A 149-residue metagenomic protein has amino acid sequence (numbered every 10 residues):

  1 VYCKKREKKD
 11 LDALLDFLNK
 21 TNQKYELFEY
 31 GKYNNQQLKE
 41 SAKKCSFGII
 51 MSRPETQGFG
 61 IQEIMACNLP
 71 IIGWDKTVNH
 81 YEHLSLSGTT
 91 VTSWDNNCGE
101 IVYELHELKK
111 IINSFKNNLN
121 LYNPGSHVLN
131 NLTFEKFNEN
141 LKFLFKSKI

Functional and structural regions predicted by a protein language model:
V1-L38: Conserved catalytic-core segment of nucleotide-activated headgroup transferases in glycan assembly
L11-L15, K39, I61-Q62, L129 (+1 more regions): Short amphipathic alpha-helical segments and helix-helix/interface helices
Y25, I49, I71-I72: Hydrophobic beta-strand scaffold residues
N34-C45, A66: Short acidic alpha-helix that forms the nucleotide-activated donor recognition element in Leloir-type transferases
S41-K44, I111-F115, L144: CheY-like receiver
K43-T56: Acidic donor-binding loop of glycosyltransferase active sites
Q57-Y122, S126-N131: Catalytic binding pocket for nucleotide-activated donors in carbohydrate/polymer assembly enzymes
S114, N130-I149: C-terminal alpha-helical cap of glycosyltransferases
